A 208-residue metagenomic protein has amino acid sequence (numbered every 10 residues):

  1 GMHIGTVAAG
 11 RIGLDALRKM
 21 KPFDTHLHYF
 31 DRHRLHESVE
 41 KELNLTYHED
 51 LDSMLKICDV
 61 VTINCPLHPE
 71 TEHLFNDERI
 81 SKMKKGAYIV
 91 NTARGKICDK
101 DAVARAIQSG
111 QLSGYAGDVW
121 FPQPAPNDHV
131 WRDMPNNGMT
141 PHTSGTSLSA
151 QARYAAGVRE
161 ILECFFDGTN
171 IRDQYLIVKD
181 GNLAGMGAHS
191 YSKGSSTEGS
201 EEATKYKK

Functional and structural regions predicted by a protein language model:
G1-D15, D180: Glycine-rich NAD(P)-binding loop of Rossmann-like domains
H3, T25-H26: Residues at the starts of beta-strands that form the adenosine-phosphate
L17, K21, I107-Q108: Gly/Ala-rich phosphate-binding loop of Rossmann-like dinucleotide-binding domains, activating on the conserved
F23, L43-N44, D133-P135: Short, structured coil segments at secondary-structure junctions
Y29-D31: Conserved acidic E/D residue at the C-terminus of a beta-strand in Rossmann-like folds
R34-V130: Rossmann-like adenosine-cofactor binding region
F121-K208: C-terminal helix-to-coil terminal segments
